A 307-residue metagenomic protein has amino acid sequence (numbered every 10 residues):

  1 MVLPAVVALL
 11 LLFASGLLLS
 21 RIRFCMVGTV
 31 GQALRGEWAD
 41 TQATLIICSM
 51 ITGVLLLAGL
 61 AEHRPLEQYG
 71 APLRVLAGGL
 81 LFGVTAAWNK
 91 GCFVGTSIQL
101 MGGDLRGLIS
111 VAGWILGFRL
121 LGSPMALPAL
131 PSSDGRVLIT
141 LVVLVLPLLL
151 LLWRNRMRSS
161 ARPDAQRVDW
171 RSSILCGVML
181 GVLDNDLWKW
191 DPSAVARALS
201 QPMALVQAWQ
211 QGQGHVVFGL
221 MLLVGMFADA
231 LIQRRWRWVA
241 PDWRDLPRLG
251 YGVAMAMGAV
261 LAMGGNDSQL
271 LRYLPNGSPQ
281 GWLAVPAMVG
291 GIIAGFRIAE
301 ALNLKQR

Functional and structural regions predicted by a protein language model:
M1-R307: Membrane-interfacial helix-loop segments of redox and metal-homeostasis proteins, especially TM-loop-TM junctions
